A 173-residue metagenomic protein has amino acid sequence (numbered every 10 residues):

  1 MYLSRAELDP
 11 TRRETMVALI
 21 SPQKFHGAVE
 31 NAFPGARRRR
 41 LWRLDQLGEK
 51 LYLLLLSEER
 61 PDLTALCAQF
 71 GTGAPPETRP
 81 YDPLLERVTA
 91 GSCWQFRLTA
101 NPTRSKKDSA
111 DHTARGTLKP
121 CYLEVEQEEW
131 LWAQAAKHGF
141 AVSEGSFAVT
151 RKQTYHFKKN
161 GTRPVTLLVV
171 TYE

Functional and structural regions predicted by a protein language model:
M1-E173: RNA-interacting cores
